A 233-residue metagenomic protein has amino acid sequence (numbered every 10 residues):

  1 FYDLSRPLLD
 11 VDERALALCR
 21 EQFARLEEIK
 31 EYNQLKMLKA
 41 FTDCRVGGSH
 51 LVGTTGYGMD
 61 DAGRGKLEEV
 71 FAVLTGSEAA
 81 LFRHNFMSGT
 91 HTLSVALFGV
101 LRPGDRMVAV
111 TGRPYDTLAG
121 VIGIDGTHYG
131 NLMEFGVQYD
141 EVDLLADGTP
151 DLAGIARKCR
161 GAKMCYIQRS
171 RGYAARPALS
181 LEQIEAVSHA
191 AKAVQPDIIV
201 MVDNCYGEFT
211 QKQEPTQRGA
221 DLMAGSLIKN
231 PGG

Functional and structural regions predicted by a protein language model:
L4-R14, C19-R20, E27, K36-H50 (+4 more regions): Conserved PLP-enzyme active-site core in the AAT-like
